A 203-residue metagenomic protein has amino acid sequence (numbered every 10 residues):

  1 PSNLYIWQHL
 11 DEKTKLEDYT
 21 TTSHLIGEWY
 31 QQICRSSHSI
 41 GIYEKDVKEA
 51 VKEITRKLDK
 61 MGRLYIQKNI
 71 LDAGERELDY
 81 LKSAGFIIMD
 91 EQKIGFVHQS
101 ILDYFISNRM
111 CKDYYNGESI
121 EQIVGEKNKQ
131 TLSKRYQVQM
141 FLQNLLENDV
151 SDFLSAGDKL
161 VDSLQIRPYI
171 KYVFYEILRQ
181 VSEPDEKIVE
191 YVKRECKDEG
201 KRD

Functional and structural regions predicted by a protein language model:
P1-Q130: Extended hydrophobic
R63, N108-D203: Extended amphipathic alpha-helical scaffold segments
